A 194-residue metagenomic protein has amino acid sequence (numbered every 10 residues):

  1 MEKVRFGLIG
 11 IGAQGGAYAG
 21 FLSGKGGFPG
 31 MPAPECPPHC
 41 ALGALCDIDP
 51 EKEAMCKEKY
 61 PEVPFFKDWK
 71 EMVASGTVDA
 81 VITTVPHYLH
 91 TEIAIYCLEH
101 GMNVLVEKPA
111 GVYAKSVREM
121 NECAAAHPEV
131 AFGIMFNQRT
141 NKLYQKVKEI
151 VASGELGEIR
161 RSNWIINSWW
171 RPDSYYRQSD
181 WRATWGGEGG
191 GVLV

Functional and structural regions predicted by a protein language model:
M1-Y60: N-terminal Rossmann-like dinucleotide-binding module
A17, M55, E71, A80 (+4 more regions): Alpha-helical elements of Rossmann-like donor-binding domains used by nucleotide-donor carbohydrate transfer enzymes
C40-A44, D79-V81, G190-G191: Short active-site oxyanion
E62-W69: Conserved SAM-binding strand-loop segment of SAM-dependent methyltransferases
S75-T77: Alpha-helix C-terminal capping/helix-to-coil transition sites in glycosyltransferase folds
A80, P86-R139, G154: Beta-strand-loop-alpha-helix segment that lines the small-molecule cofactor/substrate pocket of alpha/beta enzymes
V130, Q138-V194: Predominantly a Rossmann-like dinucleotide-binding segment in NAD(P)-dependent oxidoreductases
